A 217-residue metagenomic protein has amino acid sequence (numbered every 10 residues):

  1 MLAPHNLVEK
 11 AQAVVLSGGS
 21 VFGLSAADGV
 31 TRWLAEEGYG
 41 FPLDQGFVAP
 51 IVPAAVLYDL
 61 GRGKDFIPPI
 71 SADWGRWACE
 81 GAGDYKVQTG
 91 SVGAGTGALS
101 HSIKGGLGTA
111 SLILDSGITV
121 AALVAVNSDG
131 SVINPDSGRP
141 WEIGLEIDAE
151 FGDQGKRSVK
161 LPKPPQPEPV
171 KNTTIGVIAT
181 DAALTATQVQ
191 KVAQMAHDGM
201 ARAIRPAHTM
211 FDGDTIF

Functional and structural regions predicted by a protein language model:
M1-V21, S25-D28, R32, E36-F217: A structural signal for small-residue-enriched, beta-sheet-centric alpha/beta enzyme cores and oligomeric scaffold folds
